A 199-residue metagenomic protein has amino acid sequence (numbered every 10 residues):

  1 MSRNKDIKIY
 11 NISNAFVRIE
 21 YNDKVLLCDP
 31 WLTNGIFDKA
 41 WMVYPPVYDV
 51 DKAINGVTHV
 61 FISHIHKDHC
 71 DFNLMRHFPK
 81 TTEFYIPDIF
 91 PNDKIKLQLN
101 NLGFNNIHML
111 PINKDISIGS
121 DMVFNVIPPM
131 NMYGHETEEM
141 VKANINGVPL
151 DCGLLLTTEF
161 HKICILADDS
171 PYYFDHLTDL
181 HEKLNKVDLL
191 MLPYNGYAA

Functional and structural regions predicted by a protein language model:
S2-D49, G147-D169: Conserved beta-strand hairpin/beta-sheet module of binuclear metal-dependent hydrolase folds, prominently
S2-N4, P87-H161: Metallo-beta-lactamase
I19, D29, H64, D71 (+3 more regions): Divalent metal-coordination and catalytic microenvironments
Y21-F61, F72-H77, G134-E138, Y172-N185: Pre-active-site segment of Zn-dependent metallo-hydrolases
P30-L32, I65, P129-M130, D168-S170 (+1 more regions): Active-site metal-binding loops of divalent metal-dependent hydrolases
V47-I116, Y133: Active-site HxH/HxHxD metal-binding segment of metal-dependent hydrolases
F61, Y85, I165-L166, M191: Structural motif
E83-I86, P171-A199: Cap/insert and terminal regions of metallo-dependent hydrolase folds
